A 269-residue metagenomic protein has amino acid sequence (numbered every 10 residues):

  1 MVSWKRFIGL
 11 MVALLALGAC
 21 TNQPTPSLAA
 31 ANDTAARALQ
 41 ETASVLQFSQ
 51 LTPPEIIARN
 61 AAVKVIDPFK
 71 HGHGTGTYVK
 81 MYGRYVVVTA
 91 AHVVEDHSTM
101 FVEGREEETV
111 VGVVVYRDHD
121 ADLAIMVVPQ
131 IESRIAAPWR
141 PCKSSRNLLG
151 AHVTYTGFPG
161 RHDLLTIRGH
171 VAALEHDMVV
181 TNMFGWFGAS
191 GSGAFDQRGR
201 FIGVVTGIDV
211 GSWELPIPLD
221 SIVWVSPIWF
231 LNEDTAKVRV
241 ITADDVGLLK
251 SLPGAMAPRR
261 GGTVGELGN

Functional and structural regions predicted by a protein language model:
M1-G9: Bacterial N-terminal signal peptides that target proteins for export
G18-A19: C-terminal motif of bacterial Sec signal peptides marking the signal peptidase cleavage site
Q23-E55, S133-I135, F201, V205-N269: C-terminal cap/linker of serine protease catalytic domains
F48-T52, N60-V87, E108-V111, G191: A conserved glycine-rich beta-strand in the N-terminal activation segment of trypsin-fold
A62-K64, V86-A90, R146-P159, F195-P216: Active-site-proximal beta-strands of protease catalytic cores
H71-H73, Y82-L164, M178-V180: Conserved active-site neighborhood of the chymotrypsin/trypsin-like protease fold
T77, V171, G185-T206: Catalytic nucleophile loop of clan PA
Y78-K80, V114-Y116, A173-L174, G207: A residue-level detector for short acidic-glycine micro-motifs
